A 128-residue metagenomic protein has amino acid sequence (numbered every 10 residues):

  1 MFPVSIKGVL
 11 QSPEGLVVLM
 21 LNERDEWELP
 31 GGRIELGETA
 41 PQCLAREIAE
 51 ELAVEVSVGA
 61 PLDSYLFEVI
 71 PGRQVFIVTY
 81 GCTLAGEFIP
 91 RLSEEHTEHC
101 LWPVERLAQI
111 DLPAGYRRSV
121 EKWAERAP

Functional and structural regions predicted by a protein language model:
M1-V17: Conserved N-terminal beta-strand and adjoining loop/helix that marks the start of the Nudix/MutT-like hydrolase domain
V4, L66-I89, A127: Active-site-adjacent beta-strand/loop module that shapes the phosphate/pyrophosphate-binding cleft
V9, V18-L19, P90-S93: Short secondary-structure boundary/capping segments
L10-Q11, L19, C82, L101: Conserved hydrophobic "DFG−1" position in protein kinase catalytic cores
S12-E50: Conserved Nudix-box catalytic region and its N-terminal flanking loop in Nudix hydrolases and closely related
G32, R46-E47, G59, W102-E105 (+1 more regions): Structural detector for helix-capping/boundary residues
V54-D63: A short coil-to-beta-strand element that immediately follows conserved catalytic motifs
G81, R91-W123: NUDIX/MutT-family hydrolases
